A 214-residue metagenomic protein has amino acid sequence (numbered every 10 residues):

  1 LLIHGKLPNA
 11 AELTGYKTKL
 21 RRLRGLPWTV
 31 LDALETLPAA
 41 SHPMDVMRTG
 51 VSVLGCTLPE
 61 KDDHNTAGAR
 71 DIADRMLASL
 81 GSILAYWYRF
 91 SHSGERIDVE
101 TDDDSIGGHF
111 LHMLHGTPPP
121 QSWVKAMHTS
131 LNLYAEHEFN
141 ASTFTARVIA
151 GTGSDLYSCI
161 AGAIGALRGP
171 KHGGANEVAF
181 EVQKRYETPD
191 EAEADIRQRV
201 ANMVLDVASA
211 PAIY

Functional and structural regions predicted by a protein language model:
L1-Y214: Hydrophobic alpha-helical bundle cores within soluble ligand-binding/oligomerization subdomains
